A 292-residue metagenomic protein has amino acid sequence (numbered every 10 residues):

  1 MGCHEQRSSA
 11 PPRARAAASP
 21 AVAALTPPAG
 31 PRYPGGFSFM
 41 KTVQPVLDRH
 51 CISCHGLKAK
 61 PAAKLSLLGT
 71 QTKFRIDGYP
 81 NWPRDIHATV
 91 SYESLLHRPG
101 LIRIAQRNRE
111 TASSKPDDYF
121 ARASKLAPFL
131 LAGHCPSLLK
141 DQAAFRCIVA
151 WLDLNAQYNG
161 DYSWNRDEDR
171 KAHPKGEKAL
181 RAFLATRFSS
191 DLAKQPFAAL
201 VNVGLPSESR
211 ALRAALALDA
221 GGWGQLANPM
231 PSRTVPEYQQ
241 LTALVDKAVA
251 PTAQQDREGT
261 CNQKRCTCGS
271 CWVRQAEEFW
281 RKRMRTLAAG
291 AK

Functional and structural regions predicted by a protein language model:
M1-K292: Aromatic- and Gly/Pro-enriched helix-to-coil junctions and flexible linker segments
